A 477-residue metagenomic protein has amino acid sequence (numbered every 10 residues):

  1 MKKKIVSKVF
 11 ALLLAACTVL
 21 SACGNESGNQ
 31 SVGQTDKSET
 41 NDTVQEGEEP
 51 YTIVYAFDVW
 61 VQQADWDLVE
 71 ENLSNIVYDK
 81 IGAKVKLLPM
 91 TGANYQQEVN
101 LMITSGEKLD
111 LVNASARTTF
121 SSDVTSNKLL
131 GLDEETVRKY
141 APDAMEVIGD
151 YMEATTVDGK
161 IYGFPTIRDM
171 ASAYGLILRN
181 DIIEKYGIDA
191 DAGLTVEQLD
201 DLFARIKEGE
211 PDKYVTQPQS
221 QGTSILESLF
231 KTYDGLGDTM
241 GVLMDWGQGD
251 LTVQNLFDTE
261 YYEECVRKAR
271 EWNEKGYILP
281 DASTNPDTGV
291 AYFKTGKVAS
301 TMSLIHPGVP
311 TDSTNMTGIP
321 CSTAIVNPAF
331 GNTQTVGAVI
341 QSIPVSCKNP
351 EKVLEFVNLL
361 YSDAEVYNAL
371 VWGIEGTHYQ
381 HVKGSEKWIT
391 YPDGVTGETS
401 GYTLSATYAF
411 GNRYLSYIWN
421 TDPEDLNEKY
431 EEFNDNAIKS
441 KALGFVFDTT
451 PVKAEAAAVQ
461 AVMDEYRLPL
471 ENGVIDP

Functional and structural regions predicted by a protein language model:
M1-F10: Bacterial N-terminal signal peptides that target proteins for export
F10-L14, T18-P477: Extracytoplasmic/secretory soluble proteins
